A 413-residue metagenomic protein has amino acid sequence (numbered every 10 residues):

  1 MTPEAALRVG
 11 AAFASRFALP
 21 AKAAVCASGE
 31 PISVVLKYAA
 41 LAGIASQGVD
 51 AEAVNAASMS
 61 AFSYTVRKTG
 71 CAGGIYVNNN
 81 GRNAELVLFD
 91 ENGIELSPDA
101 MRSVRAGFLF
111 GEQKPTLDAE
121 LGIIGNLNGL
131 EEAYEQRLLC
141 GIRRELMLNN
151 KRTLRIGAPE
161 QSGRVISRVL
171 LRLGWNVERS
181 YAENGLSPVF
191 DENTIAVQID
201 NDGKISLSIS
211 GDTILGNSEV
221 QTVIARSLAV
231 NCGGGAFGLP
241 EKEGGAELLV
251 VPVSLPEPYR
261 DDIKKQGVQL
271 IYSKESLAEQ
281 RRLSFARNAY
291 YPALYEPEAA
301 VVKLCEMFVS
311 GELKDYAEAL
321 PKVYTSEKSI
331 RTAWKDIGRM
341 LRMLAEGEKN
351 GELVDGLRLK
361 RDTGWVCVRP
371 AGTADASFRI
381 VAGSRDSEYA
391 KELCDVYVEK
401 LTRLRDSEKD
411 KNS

Functional and structural regions predicted by a protein language model:
T2-A11, N83-N193, F237-P240: Gly/Ser/Thr-enriched, mixed-charge loops and adjacent short helices that form phosphate/oxyanion-binding elements
E4-R8, P20, P31, V35 (+16 more regions): Conserved active-site and cofactor/substrate-binding residues in soluble primary-metabolism enzymes
L7-A14, L41, A45, S63 (+7 more regions): Predominant activation on well-ordered alpha-helical scaffold segments within soluble catalytic domains
R8-A11, S15, L19-L86, R168-T213: N-terminal small/polar loop signature for handling phosphorylated ligands or for N-terminal nucleophile
A21-G29, R152-A158, E247-V253: Short glycine-rich phosphate-binding loop at a beta-alpha junction
D90, I94-F110, I214-N231, I271-K274: Short, acidic/small-residue loops that bind anionic groups at enzyme active sites
N201-D202, G211, T222-S413: Phosphate-binding and adjacent anionic-ligand microenvironments
